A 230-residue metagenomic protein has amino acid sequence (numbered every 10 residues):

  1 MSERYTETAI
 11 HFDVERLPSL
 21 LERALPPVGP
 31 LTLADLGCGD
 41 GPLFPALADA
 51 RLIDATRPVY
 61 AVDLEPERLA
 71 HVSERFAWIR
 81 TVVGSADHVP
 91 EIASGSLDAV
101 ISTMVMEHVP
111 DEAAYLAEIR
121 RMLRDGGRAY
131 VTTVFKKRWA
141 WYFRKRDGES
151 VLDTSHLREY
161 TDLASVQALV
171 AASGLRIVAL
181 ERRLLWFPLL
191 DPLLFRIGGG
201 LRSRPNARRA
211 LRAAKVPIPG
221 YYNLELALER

Functional and structural regions predicted by a protein language model:
M1-A93, A99, G220-L224: Conserved N-terminal segment of class I S-adenosyl-L-methionine
T8, P110-E118, R128-E229: S-adenosyl-L-methionine-dependent methyltransferase catalytic module, highlighting the catalytic core
P45-A48, L116-R120: A structural alpha-helix within SAM-dependent methyltransferase catalytic domains
R57, I79, G127, L175-R176: A structural micro-motif
S96, H108: Conserved functional loop/turn residues at catalytic and ligand-binding sites
S102-V105: A short beta-strand submotif of the Rossmann-like class I SAM-dependent methyltransferase core that lines
